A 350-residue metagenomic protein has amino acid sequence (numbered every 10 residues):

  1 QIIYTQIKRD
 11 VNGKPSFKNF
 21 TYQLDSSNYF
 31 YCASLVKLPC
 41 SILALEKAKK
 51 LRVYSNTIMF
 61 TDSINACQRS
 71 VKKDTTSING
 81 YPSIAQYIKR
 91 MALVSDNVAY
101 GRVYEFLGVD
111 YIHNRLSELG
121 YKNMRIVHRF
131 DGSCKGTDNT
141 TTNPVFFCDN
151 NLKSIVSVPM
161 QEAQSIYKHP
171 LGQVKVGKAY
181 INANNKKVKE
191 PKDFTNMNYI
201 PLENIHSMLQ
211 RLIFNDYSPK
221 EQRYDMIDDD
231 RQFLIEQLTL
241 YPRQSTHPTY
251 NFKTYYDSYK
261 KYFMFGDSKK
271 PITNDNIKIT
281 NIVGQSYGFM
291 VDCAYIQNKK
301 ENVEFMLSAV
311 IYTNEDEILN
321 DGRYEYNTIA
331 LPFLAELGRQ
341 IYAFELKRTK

Functional and structural regions predicted by a protein language model:
Q1, N184-K350: Structured C-terminal helix/loop/strand segments within mature extracytoplasmic catalytic/sensor domains
Q1-T142: Active-site-adjacent loops and short helices of periplasmic peptidoglycan-processing enzymes
I2-Y4, M59-T61, L116, I126 (+5 more regions): Generic structural hydrophobic/aromatic packing signal, biased to beta-strands
K14-F20, T57-I58, R69-S70, V158-I166 (+1 more regions): Short low-complexity stretches enriched in small and charged residues
F17-D25, A92-D96, A183-P191, E315-N320: Acidic/histidine-rich, surface-exposed loop or edge segments in extracytoplasmic proteins
S27-F30, K47-A48, Q86, E118 (+5 more regions): Glycine-rich loops and low-complexity Gly/Arg-rich segments that provide flexible linkers or classic glycine-based
S27-V36, E46-D62, N139-S154, Y167-G177 (+1 more regions): Charged, low-complexity, helix/coiled-coil-prone segments
I78-F214, S218-Q222: Active-site-adjacent helix/loop patches that line small-molecule binding or acyl-intermediate pockets
